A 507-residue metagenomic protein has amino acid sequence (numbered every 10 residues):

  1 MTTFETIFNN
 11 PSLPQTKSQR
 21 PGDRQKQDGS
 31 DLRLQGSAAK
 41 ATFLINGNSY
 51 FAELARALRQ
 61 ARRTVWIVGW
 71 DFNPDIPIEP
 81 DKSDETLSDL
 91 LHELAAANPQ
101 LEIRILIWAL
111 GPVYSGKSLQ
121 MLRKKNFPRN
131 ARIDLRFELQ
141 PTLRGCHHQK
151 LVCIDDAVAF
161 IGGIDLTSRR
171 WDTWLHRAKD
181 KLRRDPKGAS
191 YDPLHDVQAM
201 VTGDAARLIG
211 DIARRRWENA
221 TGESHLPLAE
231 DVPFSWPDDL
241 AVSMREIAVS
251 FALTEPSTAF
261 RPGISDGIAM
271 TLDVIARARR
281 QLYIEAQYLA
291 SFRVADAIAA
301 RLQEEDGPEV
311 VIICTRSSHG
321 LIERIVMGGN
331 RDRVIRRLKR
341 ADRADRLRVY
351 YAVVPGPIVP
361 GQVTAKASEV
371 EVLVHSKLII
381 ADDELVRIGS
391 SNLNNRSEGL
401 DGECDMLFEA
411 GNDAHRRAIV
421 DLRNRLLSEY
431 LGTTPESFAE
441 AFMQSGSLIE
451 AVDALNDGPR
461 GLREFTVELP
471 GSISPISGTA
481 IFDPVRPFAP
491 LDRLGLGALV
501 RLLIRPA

Functional and structural regions predicted by a protein language model:
T2-A507: Charged, low-complexity intrinsically disordered terminal segments
